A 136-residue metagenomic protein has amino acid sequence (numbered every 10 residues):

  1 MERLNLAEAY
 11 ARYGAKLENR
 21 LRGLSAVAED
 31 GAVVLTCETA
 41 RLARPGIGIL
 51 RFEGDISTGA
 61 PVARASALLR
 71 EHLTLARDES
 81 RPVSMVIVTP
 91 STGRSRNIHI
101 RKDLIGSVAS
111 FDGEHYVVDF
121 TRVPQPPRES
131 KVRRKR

Functional and structural regions predicted by a protein language model:
M1-K135: Short helix-coil boundary/hinge micro-motifs
